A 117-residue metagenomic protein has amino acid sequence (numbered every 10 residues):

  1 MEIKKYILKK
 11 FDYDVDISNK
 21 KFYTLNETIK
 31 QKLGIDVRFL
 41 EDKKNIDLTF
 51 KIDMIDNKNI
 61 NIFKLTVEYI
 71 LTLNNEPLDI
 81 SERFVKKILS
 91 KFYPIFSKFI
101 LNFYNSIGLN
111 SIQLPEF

Functional and structural regions predicted by a protein language model:
M1-K91, K98-F117: N-terminal intrinsically disordered, cationic/polar leader segments that include organellar targeting peptides
